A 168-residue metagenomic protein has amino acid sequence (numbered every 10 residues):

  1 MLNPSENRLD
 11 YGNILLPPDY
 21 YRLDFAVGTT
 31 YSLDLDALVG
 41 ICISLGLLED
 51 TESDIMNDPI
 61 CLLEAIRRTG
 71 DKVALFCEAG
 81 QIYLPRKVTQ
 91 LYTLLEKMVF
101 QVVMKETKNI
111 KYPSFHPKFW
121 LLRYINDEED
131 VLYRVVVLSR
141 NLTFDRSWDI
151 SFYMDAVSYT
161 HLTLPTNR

Functional and structural regions predicted by a protein language model:
M1-A79, K111-Y112, F119, N141 (+1 more regions): PLD-like (HKD) phosphodiesterase/transphosphatidyltransferase domain
I41-L45, Q90-T93, F152-M154: Short secondary-structure boundary/capping segments
L63-I66, L95, T160: Hydrophobic, Leu/Ile/Phe/Ala-enriched alpha-helical segments that form helix-helix packing faces
A79, K105-T107, I125: Short, solvent-exposed coil/turn elements at secondary-structure transition points
I82-R86: Short, charged/polar "capping" segments at the starts of alpha-helices and the immediately preceding loops
V88-L121: Extended, Lys/Arg-enriched charged tracts that mediate electrostatic binding to polyanionic substrates
I110-Y159: HKD (HxKxxxxD) catalytic microenvironment of the phospholipase D
T160-T166: Conserved small/polar residues in nucleotide/adenosyl-binding loops
